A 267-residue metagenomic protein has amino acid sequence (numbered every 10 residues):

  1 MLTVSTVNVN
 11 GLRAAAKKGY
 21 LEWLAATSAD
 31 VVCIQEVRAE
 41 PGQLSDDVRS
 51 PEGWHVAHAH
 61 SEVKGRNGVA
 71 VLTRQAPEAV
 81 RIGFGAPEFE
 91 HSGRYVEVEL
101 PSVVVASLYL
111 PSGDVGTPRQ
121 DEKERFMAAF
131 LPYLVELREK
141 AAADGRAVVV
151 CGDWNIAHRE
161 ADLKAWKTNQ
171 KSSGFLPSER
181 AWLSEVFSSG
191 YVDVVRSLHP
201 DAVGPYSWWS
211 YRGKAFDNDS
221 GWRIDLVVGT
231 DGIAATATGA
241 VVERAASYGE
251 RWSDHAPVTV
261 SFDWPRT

Functional and structural regions predicted by a protein language model:
M1-S50, H55, S61, R66-V69 (+2 more regions): N-terminal, active-site-proximal structural segment of metallo-dependent hydrolase catalytic domains
V7-N8, L24-L44, V105, L134-E160 (+4 more regions): Active-site beta-strand/loop signature of hydrolases that rely on acidic residues for catalysis
V37-E40, L44-P118: Structured beta-strand-rich core segments of catalytic domains in phosphoester-bond hydrolases
E52-H55, A128-I224: Metal-dependent phosphoesterases centered on the DNase I-like endonuclease/exonuclease/phosphatase
K64-A79, G213-T236: Conserved beta strand-loop-helix elements of the APE1-like EEP
R74, V98-P101, D219, T230-D231 (+2 more regions): Active-site beta-strand termini and strand-to-loop segments that position acidic
G85-A86, L110-A128, K167-S172: Surface-exposed cleft-lining segments at the edges of enzyme active sites
V241-T267: Surface polyanion/phosphate-binding segment centered on an Asp-His-Pro turn
